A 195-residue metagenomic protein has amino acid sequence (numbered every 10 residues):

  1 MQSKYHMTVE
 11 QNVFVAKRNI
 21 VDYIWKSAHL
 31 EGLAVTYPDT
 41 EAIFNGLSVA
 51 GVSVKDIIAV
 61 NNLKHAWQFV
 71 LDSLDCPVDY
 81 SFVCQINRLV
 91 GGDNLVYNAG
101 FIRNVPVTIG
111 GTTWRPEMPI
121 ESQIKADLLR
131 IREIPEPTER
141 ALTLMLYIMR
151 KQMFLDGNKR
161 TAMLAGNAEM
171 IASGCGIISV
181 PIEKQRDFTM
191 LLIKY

Functional and structural regions predicted by a protein language model:
M1-Y195: FIC/Doc superfamily catalytic core
